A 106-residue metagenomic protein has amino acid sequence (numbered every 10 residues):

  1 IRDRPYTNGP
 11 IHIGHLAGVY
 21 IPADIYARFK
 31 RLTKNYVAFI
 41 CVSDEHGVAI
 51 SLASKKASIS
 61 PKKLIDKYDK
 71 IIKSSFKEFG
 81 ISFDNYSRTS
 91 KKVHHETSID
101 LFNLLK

Functional and structural regions predicted by a protein language model:
R2-K106: N-terminal, positively charged nucleic-acid-binding surface of large information/translation enzymes
